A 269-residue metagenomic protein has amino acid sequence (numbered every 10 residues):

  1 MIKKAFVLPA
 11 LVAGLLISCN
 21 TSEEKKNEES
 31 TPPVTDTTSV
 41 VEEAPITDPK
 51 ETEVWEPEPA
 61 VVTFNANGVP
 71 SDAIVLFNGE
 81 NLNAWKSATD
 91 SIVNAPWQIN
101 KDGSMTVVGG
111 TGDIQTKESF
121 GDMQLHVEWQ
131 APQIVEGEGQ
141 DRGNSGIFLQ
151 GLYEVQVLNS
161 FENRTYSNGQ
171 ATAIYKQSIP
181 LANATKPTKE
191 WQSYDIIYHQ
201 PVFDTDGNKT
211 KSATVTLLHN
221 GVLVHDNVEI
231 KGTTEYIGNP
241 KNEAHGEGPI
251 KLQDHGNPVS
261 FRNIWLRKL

Functional and structural regions predicted by a protein language model:
M1-V7: Bacterial N-terminal signal peptides that target proteins for export
A10: Short, surface-exposed linear motifs at loops/turns and structural transition points
L16-S18: C-terminal motif of bacterial Sec signal peptides marking the signal peptidase cleavage site
T21-L269: Carbohydrate-interacting regions of secretory-pathway proteins
